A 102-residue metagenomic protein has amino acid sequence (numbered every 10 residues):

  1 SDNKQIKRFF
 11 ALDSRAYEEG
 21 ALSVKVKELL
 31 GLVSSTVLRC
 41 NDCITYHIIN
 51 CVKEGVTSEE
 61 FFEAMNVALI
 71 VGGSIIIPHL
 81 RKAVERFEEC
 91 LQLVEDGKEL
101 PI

Functional and structural regions predicted by a protein language model:
S1-V26, I76-I102: Acidic, glycine/proline-rich low-complexity segments that act as flexible tails and inter-domain linkers
S14, G31, I48-V52, M65-N66: Amphipathic alpha-helical segments within well-ordered protein domains
Y17, L38-R39, V56: Residues in soluble alpha-helical coiled-coils and helical-bundle/repeat scaffolds
V24, D42, E59-F62: Short, solvent-exposed positions on alpha-helices
V26-S35, A64-G73: Alpha-helical scaffold segments that form or flank carboxylate-/histidine-based iron centers
L30, S34-Y46: Short, thiol/selenol-centered motifs that function as redox-active sites or metal-ligating centers
C40, V71-P78: Amphipathic C-terminal alpha-helical segment
Y46-F61, F87: Iron-sulfur (Fe-S) cluster-binding segments and ferredoxin-like electron-carrier domains, especially [2Fe-2S]
